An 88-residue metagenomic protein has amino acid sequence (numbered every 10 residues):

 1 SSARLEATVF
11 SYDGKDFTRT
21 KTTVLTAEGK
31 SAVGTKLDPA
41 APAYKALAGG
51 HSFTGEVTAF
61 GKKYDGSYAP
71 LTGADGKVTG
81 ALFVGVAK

Functional and structural regions predicted by a protein language model:
S1, T20-V57, T72, G85: Extracytoplasmic/periplasmic sensor domains and loops in membrane signaling proteins
S2-E6: Helix-loop-beta substructure at the N-terminus of cytosolic sensory domains that couple signal/ligand detection
T8-G14: Short hydrophobic alpha-helical segments used for membrane anchoring or interfacial signaling
T58, G66-G76, A87: A short, hydrophobic, proline-anchored segment that marks a local hinge/packing element in signaling and regulatory
K63: Beta-strand residues that line the small-molecule/cofactor-binding core of sensory signal-transduction domains
G80-V84: Sensory beta-strand/linker motifs that couple input domains to effectors
